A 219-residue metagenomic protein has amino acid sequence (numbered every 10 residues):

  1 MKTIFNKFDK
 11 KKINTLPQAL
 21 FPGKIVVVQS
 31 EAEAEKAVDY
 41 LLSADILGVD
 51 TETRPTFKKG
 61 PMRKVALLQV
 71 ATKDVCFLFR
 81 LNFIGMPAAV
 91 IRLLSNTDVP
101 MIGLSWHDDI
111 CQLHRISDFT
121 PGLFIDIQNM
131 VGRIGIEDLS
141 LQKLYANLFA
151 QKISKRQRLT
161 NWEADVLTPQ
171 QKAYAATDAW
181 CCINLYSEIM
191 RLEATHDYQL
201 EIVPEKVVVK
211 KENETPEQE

Functional and structural regions predicted by a protein language model:
M1-L47, I116, I127, W180 (+1 more regions): N-terminal accessory regions of nucleic-acid-interacting proteins
P22-Q29, E33-E35, L42-I46, P55-Y174 (+1 more regions): Conserved DEDDh/DEDDy metal-dependent 3′-5′ exonuclease domain
